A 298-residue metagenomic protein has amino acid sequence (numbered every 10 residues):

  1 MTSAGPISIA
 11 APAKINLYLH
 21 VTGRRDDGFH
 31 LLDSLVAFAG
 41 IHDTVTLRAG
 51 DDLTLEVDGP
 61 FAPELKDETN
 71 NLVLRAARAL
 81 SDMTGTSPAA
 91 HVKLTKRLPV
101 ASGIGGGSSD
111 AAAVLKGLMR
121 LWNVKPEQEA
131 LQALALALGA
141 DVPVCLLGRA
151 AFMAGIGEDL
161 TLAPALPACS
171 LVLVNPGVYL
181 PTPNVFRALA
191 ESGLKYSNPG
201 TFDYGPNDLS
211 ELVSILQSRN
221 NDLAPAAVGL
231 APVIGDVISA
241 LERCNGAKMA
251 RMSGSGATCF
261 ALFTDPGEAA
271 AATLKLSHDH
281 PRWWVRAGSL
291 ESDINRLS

Functional and structural regions predicted by a protein language model:
M1-S102, R120-E129, L166, N175: ATP-binding N-lobe of GHMP and related small-molecule kinases
T2, A37-F38, L136-A137, P143-L146 (+2 more regions): Solvent-exposed alpha-helices and their adjacent loops that cap or buttress functional pockets in soluble metabolic
L17, V45-L47, V73, G107 (+5 more regions): Residue-level signal for inorganic ion chemistry
F38, L47, A270-L276: Acyltransferase
D52-E64, V114, L136, S210-N220 (+1 more regions): Short, basic/glycine-rich phosphate-binding loops at helix/coil junctions that contact nucleotide phosphates
A89, A111, L115-F152: Contiguous, small/hydrophobic- and glycine-enriched helical/loop subdomains that border and often "cap" functional
K93-W122, A140, G246-F263: Glycine/serine-rich anion-binding loops at beta->alpha junctions that coordinate negatively charged ligand groups
L147, F152-M249, T264-G267, L274-D279 (+1 more regions): Conserved, helical-rich catalytic subdomain that frames metal- and/or nucleotide-binding sites in enzyme alpha/beta
